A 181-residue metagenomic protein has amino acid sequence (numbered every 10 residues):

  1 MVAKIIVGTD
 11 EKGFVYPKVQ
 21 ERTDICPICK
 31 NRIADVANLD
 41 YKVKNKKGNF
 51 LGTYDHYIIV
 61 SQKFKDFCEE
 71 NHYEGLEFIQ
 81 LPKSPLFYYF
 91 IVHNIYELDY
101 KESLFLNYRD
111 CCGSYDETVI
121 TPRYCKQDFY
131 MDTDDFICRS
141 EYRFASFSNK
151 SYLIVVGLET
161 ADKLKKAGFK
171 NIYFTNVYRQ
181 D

Functional and structural regions predicted by a protein language model:
M1-D181: Phosphate/anion-contacting hairpin/loop surfaces
